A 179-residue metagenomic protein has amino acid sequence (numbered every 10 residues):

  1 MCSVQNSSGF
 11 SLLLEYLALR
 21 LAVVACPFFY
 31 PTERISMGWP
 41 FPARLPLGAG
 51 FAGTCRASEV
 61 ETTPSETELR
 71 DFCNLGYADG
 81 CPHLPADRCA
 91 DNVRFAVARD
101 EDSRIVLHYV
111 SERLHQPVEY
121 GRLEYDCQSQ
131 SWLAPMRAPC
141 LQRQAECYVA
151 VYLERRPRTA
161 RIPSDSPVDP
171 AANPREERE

Functional and structural regions predicted by a protein language model:
C2-E179: Cysteine-centered metal-binding/redox modules
